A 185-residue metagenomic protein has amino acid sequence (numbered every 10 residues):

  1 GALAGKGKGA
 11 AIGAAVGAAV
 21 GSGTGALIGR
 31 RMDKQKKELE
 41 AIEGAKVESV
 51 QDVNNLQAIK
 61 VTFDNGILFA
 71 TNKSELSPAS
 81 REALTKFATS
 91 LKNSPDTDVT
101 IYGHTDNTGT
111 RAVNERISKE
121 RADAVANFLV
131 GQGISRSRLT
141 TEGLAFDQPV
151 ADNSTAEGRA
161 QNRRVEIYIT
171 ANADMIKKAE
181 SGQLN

Functional and structural regions predicted by a protein language model:
G1-E40: Short, low-complexity, glycine-enriched hydrophobic/amphipathic alpha-helices that associate with lipid bilayers
A4, V20-G29, G44, T89-D96 (+1 more regions): Sec-exported extracytoplasmic/periplasmic mature domains
A14, A18-A19, K34, E38 (+4 more regions): Extracytoplasmic/secreted proteins, especially bacterial periplasmic and envelope-associated proteins
V20-G21, K73, G109-A112: A short, structure-level motif marking secondary-structure boundaries and short turns
R30-T97: Amphipathic, membrane-inserting segments
V47, V99, L139-T141: Generic structural signal for residues in well-ordered beta-strands
L68-Y102, V130, A160-N162, I167-T170 (+1 more regions): Periplasmic peptidoglycan-binding/anchoring modules of Gram-negative envelope and division proteins
H104-K178: Periplasmic OmpA-like peptidoglycan-binding domain that tethers envelope proteins to the cell wall
